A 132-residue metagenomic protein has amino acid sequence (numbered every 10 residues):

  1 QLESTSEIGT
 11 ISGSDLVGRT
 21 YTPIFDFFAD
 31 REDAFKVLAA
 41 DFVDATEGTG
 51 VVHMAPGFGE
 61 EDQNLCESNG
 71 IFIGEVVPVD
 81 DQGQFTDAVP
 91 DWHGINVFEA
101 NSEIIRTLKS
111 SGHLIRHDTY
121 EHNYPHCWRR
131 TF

Functional and structural regions predicted by a protein language model:
Q1-P23: Carboxylate/His-rich catalytic cores and anion/metal-binding grooves
D15-T20, F28, D33, F42 (+1 more regions): Residue patterns forming the tRNA-binding/recognition surfaces of aminoacyl-tRNA synthetases and related DALR
K36-V37: Conserved, hydrophobic alpha-helical core segments of structured domains
